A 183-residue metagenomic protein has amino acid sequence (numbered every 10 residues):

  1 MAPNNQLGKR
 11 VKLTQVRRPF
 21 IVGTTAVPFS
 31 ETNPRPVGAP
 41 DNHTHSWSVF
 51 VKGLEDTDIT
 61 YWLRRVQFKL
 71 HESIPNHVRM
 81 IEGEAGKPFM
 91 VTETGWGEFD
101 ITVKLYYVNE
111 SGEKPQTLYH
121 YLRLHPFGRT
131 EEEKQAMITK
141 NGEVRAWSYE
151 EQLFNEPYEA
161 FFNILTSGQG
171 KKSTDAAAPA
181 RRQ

Functional and structural regions predicted by a protein language model:
A2-Q15, I21, V108-Q183: Long, charged low-complexity regulatory segments
L7-A39: A structural supersecondary motif
F29-G142, A146: Compact, well-ordered interaction domains used in eukaryotic information-processing assemblies
